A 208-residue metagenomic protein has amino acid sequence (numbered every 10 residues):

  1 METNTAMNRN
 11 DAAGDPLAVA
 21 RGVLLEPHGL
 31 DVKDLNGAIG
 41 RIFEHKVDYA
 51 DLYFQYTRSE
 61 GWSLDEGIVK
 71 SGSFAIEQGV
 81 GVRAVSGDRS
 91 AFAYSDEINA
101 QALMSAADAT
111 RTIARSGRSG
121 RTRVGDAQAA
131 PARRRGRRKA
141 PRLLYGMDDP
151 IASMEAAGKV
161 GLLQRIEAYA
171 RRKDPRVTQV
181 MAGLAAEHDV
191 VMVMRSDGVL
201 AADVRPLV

Functional and structural regions predicted by a protein language model:
M1-V208: Active-site bordering "gate/hinge" segments that shape substrate access to catalytic or cofactor-binding pockets
